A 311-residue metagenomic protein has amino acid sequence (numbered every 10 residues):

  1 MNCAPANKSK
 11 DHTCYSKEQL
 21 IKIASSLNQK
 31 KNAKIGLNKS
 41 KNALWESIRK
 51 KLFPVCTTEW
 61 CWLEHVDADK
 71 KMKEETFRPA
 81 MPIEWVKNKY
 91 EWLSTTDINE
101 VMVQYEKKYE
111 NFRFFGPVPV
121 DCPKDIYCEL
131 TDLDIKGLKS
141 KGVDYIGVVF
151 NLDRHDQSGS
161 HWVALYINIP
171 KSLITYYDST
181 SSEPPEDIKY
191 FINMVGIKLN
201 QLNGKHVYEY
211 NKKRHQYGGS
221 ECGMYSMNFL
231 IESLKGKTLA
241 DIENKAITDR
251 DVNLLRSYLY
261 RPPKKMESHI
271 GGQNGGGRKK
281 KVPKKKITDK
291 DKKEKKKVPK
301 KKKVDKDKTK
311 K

Functional and structural regions predicted by a protein language model:
M1-V163, I169-I174: Cysteine protease catalytic domains with a Cys-His-Asp triad
S16-K17, S94-N99, E186, T238-D251: General structural signal for secondary-structure boundaries
A68, T96, Y177, M266 (+2 more regions): Intrinsic disorder/low-complexity signal
I98-E110, I192-N200, L230, L259: Hydrophobic, Leu/Ile/Phe/Ala-enriched alpha-helical segments that form helix-helix packing faces
K139-D241: Cysteine protease-like catalytic core of ubiquitin/ubiquitin-like
F229-R278: Contiguous terminal or domain-adjacent regions that often encompass a lipid-handling module or interaction segment
G271-K311: Arg/Lys-rich, intrinsically disordered low-complexity tails that mediate electrostatic binding and condensation
